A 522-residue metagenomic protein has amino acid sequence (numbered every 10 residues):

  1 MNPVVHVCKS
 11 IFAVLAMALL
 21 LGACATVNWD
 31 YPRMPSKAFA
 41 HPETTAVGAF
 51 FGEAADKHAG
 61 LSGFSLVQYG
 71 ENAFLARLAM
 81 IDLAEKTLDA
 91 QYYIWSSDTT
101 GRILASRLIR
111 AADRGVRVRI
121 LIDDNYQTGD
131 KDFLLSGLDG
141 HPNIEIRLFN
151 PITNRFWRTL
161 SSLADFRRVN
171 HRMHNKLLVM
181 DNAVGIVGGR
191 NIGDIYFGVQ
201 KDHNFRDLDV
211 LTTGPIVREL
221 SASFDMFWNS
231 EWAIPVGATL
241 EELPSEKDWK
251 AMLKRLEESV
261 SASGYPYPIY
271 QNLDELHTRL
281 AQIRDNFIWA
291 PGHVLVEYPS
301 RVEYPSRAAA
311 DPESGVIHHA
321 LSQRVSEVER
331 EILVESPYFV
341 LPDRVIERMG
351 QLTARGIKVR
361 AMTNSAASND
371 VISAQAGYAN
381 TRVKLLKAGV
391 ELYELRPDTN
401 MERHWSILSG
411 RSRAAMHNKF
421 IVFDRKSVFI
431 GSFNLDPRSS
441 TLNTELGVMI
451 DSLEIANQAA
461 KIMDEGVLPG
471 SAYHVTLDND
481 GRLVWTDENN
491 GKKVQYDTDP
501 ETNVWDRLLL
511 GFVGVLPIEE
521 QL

Functional and structural regions predicted by a protein language model:
N2-F12: Bacterial N-terminal signal peptides that target proteins for export
C24-H174, M180-L522: Charged, low-complexity intrinsically disordered terminal segments
